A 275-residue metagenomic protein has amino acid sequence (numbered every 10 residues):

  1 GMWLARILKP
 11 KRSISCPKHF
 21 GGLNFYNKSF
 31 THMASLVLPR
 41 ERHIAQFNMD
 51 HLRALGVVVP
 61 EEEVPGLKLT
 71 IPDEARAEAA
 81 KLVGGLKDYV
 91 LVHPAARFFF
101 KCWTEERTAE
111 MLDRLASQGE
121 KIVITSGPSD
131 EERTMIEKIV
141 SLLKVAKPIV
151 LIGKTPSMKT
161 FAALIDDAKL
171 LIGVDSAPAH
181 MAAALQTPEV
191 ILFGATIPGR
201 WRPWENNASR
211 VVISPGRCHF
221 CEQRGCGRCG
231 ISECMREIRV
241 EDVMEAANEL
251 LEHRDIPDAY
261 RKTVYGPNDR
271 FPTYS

Functional and structural regions predicted by a protein language model:
G1-S275: Catalytic machinery of carbohydrate-active enzymes, primarily nucleotide-sugar-dependent glycosyltransferases
